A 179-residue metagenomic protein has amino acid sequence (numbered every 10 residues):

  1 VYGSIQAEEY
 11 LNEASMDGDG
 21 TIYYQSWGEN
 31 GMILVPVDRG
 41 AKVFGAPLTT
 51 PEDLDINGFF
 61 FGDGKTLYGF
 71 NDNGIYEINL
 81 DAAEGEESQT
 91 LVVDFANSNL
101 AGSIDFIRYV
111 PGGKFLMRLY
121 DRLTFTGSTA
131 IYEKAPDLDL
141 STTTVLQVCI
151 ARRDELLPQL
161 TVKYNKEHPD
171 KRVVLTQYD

Functional and structural regions predicted by a protein language model:
S4: Conserved beta-strand positions that form and line the central face of beta-propeller blades
A7-A41, G45-D179: Conserved N-terminal structural module of periplasmic/extracytoplasmic solute-binding proteins
